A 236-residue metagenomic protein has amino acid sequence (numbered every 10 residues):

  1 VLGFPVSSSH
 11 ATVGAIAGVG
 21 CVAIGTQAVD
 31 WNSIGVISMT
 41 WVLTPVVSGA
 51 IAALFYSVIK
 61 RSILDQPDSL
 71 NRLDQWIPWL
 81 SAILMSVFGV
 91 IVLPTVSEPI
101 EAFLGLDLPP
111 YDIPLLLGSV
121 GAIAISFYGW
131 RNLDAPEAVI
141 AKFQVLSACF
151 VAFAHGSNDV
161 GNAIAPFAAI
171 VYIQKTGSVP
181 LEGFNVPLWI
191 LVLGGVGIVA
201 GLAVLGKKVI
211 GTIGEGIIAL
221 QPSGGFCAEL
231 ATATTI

Functional and structural regions predicted by a protein language model:
V1-I236: Alpha-helical transmembrane segments and immediately membrane-proximal extracytoplasmic
